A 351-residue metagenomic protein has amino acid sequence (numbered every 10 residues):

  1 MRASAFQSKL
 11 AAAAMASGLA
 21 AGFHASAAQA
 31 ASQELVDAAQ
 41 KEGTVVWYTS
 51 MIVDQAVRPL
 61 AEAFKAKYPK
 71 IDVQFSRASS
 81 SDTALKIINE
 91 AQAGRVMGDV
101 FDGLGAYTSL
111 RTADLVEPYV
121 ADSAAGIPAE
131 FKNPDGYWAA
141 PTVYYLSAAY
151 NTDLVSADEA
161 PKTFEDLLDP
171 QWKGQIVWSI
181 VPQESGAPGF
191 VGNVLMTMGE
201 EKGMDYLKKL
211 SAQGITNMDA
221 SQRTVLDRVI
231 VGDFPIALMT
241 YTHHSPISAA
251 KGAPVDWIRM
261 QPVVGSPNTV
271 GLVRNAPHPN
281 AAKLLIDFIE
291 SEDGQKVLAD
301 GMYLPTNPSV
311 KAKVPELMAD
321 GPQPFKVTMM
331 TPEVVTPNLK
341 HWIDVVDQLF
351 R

Functional and structural regions predicted by a protein language model:
S32, Q40-P59, N268: Extracytoplasmic "Venus flytrap"
Y48-A61, V73-A91, R95-D233: Extracytoplasmic ligand-binding site segments that recognize negatively charged/polar headgroups
Y107-R111, P235-P254: A ligand-binding cleft/hinge motif common to bilobed small-molecule-binding domains
E117-S123, G136-A139, E165-L168, P235-I236 (+3 more regions): Short beta-strand->loop
A129, V143-Y144, Y206-S211, N217-D219 (+2 more regions): Periplasmic-binding protein-like
S147-L154, V191-L195, S266-P279, V297-L298: A bilobed periplasmic-binding-protein/Venus flytrap-type ligand-binding module shared by bacterial periplasmic
G174-P182, I289-A312: Periplasmic-binding protein-like
P315-R351: Extracellular/periplasmic bilobal clamshell ligand-binding domains
